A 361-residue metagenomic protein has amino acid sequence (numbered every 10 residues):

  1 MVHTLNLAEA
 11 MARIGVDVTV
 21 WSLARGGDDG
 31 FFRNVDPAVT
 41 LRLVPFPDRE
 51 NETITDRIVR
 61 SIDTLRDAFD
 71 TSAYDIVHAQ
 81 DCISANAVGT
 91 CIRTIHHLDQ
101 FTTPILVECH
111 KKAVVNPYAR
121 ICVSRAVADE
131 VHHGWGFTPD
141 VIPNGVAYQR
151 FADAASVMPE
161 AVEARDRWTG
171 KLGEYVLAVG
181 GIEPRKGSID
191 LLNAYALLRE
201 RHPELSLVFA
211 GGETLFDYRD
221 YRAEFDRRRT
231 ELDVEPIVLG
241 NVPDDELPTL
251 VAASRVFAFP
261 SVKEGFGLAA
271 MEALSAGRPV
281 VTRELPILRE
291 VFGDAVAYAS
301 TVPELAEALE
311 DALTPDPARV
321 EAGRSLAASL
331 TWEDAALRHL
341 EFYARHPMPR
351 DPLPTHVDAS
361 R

Functional and structural regions predicted by a protein language model:
E9-R57: N-terminal strand-loop element at the rim of the active site of nucleotide-sugar-dependent glycosyltransferases
I121, R167-K186, L192-Y195, L207-V208: Conserved donor-binding/catalytic core segment of Leloir-type glycosyltransferases
A126, G145: Carbohydrate-associated surface elements
G211, R222-D245: Nucleotide-activated donor-binding/catalytic signature segment of Leloir-type glycosyltransferases, i.e., the conserved
T249-S254: Short alpha-helical donor nucleotide-sugar binding micro-motif in glycosyltransferases
V262: Aromatic "clamp/platform" in nucleotide-sugar-dependent glycosyltransferases that forms part of the donor/acceptor
A270, S275, P279-T282: Short hydrophobic beta-strand element within catalytic cores of glycosyltransferases and related nucleotide-activated
R289-D311: Change "using UDP/GDP/dTDP sugars" to "using nucleotide sugars
